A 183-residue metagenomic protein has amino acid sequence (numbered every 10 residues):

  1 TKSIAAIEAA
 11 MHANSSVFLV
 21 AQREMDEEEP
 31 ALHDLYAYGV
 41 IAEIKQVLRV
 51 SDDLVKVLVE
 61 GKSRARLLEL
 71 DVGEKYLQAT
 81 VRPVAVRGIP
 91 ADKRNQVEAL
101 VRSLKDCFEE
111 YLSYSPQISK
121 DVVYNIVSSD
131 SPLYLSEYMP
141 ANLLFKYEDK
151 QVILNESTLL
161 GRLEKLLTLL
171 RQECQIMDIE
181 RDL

Functional and structural regions predicted by a protein language model:
T1-L183: N-terminal low-complexity, acidic/polar interaction/targeting segments
